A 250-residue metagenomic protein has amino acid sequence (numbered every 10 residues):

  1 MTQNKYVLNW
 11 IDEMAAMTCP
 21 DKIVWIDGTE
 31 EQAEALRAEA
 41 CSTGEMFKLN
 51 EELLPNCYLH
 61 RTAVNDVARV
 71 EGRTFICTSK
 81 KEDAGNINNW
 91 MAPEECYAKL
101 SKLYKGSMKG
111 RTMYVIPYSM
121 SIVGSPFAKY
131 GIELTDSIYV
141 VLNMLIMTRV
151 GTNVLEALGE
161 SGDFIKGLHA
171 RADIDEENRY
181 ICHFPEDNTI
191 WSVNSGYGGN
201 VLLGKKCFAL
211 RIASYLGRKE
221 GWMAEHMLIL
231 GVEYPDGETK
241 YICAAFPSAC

Functional and structural regions predicted by a protein language model:
M1-F246: Conserved internal helical-beta-strand scaffold that buttresses enzyme catalytic cores
A249: Walker A (P-loop) phosphate-binding loop of P-loop NTPases
